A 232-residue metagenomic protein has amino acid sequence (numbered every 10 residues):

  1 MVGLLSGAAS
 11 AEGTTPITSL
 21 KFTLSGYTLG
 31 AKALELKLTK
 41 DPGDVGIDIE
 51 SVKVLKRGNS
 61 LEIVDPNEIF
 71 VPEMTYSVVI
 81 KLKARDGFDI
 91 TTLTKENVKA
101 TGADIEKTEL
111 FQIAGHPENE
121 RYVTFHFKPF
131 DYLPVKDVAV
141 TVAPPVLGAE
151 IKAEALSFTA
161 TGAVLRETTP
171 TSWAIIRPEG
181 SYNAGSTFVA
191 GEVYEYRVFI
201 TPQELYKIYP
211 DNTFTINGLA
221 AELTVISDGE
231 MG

Functional and structural regions predicted by a protein language model:
G3-P16: Sec-dependent signal peptide cleavage junction
T14-L34, Y132-E154: Disulfide-bonded cysteine-rich modules in secreted/extracellular proteins, activating on the conserved Cys frameworks
T15, G102-D104, P129-V135, G218-A220: Extracellular interdomain linker/stem segments of modular secreted and single-pass surface proteins
K37-T39: Coiled-coil/CHCH-like alpha-helical segments characteristic of cytoskeletal intermediate-filament scaffolds
K53-T75, T169-R197: Serine/threonine-rich, repeat-prone extracellular segments and beta-strand-based repeat modules of secreted/surface
T75, V79-I105, V193-L219: Surface-exposed interfaces of beta-sheet-rich extracellular modules
N97-E118, T213-M231: Structured interaction patches on ligand/partner-binding surfaces of diverse proteins
E118-P134, M231-G232: Conserved "repeat-terminator" motif of extracellular CCP/Sushi domains
